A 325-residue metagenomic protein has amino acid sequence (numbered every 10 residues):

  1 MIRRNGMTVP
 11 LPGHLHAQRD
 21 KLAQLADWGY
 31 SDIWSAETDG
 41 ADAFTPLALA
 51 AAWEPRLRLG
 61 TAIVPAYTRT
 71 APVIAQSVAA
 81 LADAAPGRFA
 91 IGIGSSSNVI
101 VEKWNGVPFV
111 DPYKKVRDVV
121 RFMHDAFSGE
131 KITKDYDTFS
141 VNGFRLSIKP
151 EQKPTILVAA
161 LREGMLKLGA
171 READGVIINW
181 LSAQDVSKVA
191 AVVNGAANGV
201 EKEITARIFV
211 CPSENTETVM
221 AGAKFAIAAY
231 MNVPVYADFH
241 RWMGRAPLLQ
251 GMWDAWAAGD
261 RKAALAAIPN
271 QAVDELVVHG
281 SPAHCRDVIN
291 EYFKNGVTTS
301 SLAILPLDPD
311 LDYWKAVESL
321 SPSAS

Functional and structural regions predicted by a protein language model:
M1-S325: Active-site-adjacent structural elements that line small-molecule/cofactor binding pockets in enzymes
